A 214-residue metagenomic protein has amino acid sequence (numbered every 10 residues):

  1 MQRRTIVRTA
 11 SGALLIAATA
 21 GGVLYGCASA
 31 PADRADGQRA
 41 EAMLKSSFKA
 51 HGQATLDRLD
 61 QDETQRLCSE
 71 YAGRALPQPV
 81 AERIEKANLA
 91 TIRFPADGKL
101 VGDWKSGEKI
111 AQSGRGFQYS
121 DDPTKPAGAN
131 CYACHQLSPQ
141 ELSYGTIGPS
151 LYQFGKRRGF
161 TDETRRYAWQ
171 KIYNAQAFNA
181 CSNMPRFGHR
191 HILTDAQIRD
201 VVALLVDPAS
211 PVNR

Functional and structural regions predicted by a protein language model:
Q2-L14: Bacterial N-terminal signal peptides that target proteins for export
A17-F117, K171, L204-R214: Post-cleavage N-terminal segment of exported redox proteins
R34-A35, R39, S47, G102-S106 (+1 more regions): Extracytoplasmic electron-transfer domains, predominantly the class I c-type cytochrome c fold
P95-A96, S120, F187-R190: Generic anion/oxyanion-binding catalytic loop in active/binding sites
F117-S120, Q140-Y144, P211: Secretory-pathway/luminal and periplasmic proteins that interact with or process carbohydrate-rich
Y119-N130: Local sequence-structure signature of Cys/Sec-based thiol-disulfide redox active-site neighborhoods
